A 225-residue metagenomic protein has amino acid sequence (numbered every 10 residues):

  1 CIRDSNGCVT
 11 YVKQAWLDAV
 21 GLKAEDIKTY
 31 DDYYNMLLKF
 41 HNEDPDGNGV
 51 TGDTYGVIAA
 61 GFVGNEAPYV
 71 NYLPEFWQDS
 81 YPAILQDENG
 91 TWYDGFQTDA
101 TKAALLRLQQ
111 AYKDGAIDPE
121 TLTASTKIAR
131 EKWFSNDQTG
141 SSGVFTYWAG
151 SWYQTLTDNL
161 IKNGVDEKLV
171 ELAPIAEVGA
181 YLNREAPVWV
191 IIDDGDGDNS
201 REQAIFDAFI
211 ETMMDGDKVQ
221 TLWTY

Functional and structural regions predicted by a protein language model:
C1-Y225: Extracytoplasmic/secretory soluble proteins
